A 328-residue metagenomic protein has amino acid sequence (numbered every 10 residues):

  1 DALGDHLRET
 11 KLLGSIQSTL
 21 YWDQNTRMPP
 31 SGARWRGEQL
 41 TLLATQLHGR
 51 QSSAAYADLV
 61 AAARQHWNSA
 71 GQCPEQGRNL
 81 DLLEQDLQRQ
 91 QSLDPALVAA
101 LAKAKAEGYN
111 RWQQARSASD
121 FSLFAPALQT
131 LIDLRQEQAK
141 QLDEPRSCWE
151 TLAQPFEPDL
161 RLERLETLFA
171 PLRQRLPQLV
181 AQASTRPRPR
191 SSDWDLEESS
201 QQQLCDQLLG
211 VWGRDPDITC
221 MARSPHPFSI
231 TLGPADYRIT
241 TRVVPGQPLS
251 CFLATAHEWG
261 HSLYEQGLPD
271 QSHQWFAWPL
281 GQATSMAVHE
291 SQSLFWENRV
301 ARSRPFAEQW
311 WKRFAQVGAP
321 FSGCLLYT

Functional and structural regions predicted by a protein language model:
D1-P158: A well-structured
P29, A33, W194-E198, I230 (+5 more regions): Hydrophobic alpha-helical scaffolding
L101-S250: Contiguous, non-catalytic segments that form substrate-binding/exosite surfaces or channel walls
P216-I218, Q271-F276, A301-K312: Acidic/polar loop patches that form or flank catalytic/metal-binding clefts of enzymes that bind anionic ligands
S250-P269, E290-L294: Active-site recognition of the HExxH zinc-binding catalytic motif
E265-S291: Post-HEXXH active-site segment of zinc metalloproteases
G281-P320: Post-HExxH zinc-binding segment in Zn-dependent metallohydrolases
Y327-T328: Conserved small/polar residues in nucleotide/adenosyl-binding loops
